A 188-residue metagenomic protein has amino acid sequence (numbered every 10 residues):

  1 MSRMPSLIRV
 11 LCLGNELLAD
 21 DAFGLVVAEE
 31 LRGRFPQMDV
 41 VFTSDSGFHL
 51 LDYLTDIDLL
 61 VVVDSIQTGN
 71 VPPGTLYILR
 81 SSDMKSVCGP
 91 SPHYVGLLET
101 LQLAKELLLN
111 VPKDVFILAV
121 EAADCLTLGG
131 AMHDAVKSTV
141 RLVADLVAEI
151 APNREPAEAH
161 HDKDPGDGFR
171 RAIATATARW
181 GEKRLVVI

Functional and structural regions predicted by a protein language model:
S2-A122, G129-R141, L146-I188: N-terminal catalytic or cofactor-binding beta/alpha core of small enzyme domains
